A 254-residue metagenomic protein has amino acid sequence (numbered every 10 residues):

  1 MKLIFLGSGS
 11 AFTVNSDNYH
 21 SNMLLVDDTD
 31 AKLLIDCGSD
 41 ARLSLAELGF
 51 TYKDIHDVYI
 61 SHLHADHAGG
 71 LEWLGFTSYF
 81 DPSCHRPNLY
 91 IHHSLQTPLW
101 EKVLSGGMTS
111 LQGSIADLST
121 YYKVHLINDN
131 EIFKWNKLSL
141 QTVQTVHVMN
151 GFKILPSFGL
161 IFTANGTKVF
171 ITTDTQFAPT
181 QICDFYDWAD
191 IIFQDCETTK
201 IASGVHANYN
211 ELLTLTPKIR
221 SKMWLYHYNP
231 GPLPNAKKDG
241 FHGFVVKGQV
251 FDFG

Functional and structural regions predicted by a protein language model:
M1-F50, K123-T180, K247-G254: Core dinuclear metal-dependent hydrolase active-site scaffold
K2, A31, R86-N88, D190 (+1 more regions): Residues at the starts of beta-strands that form the adenosine-phosphate
I4, Y59, Y90, H125 (+4 more regions): Hydrophobic/aromatic beta-strand patches that form the interior of the parallel beta-sheet core in alpha/beta enzyme
L34-G38, H56-H62, D66, H92 (+3 more regions): Active-site neighborhood of phospho(di)ester-bond hydrolases with catalytic His/Asp-centered motifs
D40-Y90, A189-I191: Active-site metal-binding motif and surrounding structural segment of the metallo-beta-lactamase
F50-K53, T120, N136-L138, D187 (+1 more regions): Structured loop/turn residues at beta-strand edges in well-structured enzyme cores
S83-K123: Acidic/polar short surface loop at catalytic or gating sites that assists cofactor/ion binding and chemistry
T175-G254: Cap/insert and terminal regions of metallo-dependent hydrolase folds
